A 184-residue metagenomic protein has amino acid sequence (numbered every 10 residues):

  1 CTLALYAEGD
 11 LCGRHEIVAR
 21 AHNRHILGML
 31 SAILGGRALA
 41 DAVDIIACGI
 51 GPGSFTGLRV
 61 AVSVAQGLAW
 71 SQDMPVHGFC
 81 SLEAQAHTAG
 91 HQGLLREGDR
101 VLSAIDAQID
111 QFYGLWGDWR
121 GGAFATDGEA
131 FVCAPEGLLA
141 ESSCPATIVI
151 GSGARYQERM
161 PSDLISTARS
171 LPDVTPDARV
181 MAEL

Functional and structural regions predicted by a protein language model:
C1-P52: N-terminal beta-alpha supersecondary unit
D10-L11, H15-A21, P75-P176: Surface "functional belts" at beta-alpha junctions
N23-R24, P176-E183: Short, charged, surface-exposed secondary-structure boundary motifs
I33-R37, S71, A89, M181-L184: Stable alpha-helical structural segments in soluble proteins, enriched in small hydrophobic residues
V43-G49, G57, R100-A104: Short glycine-aspartate micro-motif
A47-S81: DPxDG-like acidic metal-binding loop motif
